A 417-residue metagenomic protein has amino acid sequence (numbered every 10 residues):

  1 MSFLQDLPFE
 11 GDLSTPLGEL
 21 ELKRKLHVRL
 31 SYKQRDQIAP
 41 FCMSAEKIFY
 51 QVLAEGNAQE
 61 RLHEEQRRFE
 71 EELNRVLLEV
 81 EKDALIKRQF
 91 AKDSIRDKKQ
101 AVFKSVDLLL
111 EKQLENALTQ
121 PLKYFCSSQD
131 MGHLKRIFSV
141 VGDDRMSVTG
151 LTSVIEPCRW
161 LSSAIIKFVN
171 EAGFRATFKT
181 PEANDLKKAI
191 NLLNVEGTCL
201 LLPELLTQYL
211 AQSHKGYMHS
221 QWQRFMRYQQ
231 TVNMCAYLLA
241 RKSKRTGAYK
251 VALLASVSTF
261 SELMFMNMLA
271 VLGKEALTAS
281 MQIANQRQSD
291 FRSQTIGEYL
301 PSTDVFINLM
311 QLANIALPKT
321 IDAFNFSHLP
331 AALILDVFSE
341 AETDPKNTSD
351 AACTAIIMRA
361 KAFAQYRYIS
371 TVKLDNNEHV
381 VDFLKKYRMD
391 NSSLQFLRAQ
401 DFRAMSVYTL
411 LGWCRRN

Functional and structural regions predicted by a protein language model:
S2-S256, L263-V271, V305-K386, S392-N417: Conserved alpha-helical "signature site" that marks functionally important helical segments or helix/loop junctions
L272-L277: Helical (often loop-to-helix) elements that flank the catalytic cores of nucleotide-handling enzymes
T278-V305: Flexible internal linker/loop segments at domain or repeat junctions
